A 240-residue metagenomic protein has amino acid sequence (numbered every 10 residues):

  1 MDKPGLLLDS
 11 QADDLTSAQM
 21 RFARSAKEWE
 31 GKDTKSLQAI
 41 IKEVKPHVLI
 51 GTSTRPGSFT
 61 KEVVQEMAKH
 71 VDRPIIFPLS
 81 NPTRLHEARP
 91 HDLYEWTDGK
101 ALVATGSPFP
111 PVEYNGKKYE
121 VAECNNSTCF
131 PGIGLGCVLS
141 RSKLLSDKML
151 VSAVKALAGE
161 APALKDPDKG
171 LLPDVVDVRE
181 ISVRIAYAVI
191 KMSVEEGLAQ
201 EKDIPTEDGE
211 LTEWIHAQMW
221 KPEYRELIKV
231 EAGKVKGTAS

Functional and structural regions predicted by a protein language model:
M1-G5, K169-D177, I204-Q218: A glycine-rich phosphate-binding loop feature that marks nucleotide/adenosyl-phosphate handling sites
M1-G51: Glycine-rich phosphate/diphosphate-binding loop of Rossmann-like nucleotide-binding domains
K3-R21, V71-I76, P82, T97-G106 (+1 more regions): Anionic-ligand anchoring segments at beta-strand to alpha-helix junctions in alpha/beta enzyme folds, i.e., glycine
L8-L15, K61-V64, E87-D92, Y114-K117: Short acidic, glycine/serine/threonine-rich loops at helix termini
W29-T34, P56, K118-V121: A general structural motif
S36-L49, T54-I76: Rossmann-fold NAD(P) dinucleotide-binding segment
P74, P78-P205, E231: Adenosine-phosphate binding glycine-rich loop
E195-S240: Intrinsically disordered, low-complexity, basic-enriched segments
